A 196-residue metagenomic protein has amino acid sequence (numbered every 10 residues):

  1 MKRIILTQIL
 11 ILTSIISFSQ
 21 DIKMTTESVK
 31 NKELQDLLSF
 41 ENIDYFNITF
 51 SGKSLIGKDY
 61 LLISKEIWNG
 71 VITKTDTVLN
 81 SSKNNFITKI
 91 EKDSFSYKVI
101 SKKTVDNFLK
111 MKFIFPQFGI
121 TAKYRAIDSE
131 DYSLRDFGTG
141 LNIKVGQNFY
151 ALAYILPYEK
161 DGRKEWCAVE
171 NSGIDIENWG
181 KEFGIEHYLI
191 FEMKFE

Functional and structural regions predicted by a protein language model:
M1-T25: Bacterial Sec-dependent N-terminal signal peptides
S17-Q20, S28-L34, F118-T121, Y158-D161: A generic short-segment signal for beta-strand/edge and adjacent turn/coil regions
Q20-K83: Start-of-domain marker
D21-K23, D36, E91, F115-F118: Ser/Thr- and Pro-rich low-complexity, tandem-repeat intrinsically disordered segments
S39-N42, S54-I56, K89-E91, V105 (+2 more regions): Solvent-exposed loop and beta-edge segments used for protein-protein assembly and interaction
Y45-N47, S94, F108: A generic structural signal for beta-strand entry/edge sites
I67-K103, E196: Mid-chain, structured segments of secreted extracytoplasmic proteins
Y97-E196: Extracytoplasmic electrostatic interaction patches
